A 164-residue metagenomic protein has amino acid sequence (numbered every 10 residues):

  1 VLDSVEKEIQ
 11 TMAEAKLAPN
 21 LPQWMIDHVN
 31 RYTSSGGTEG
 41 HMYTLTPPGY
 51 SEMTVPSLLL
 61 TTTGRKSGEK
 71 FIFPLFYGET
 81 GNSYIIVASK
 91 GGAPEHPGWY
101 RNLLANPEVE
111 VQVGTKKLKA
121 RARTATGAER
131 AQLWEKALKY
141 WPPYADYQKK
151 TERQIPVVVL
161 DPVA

Functional and structural regions predicted by a protein language model:
L2-A13, D146, K150-A164: C-terminal edge-of-domain segments
L2-Y50: Extreme N-terminal tail/first-helix region
A18-P19, S89-Y144, K150-Q154, P162-A164: Short, structured beta-strand-loop surface elements
S51-T54, Q154: A short, polar/charged loop/turn motif at coil->beta-strand junctions and beta-hairpin connectors
M53-G91: Short beta-strand segments
L59-T61, E110, V159: Residue-level detector of beta-strand face positions
